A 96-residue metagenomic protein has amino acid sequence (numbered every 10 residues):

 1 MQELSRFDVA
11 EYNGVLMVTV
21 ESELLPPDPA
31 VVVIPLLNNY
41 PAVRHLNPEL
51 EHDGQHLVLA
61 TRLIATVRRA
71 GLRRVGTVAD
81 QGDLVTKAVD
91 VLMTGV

Functional and structural regions predicted by a protein language model:
E3-E49: Compact nucleic-acid interaction/catalytic patches
H52-V96: C-terminal terminal-subdomain/extension
